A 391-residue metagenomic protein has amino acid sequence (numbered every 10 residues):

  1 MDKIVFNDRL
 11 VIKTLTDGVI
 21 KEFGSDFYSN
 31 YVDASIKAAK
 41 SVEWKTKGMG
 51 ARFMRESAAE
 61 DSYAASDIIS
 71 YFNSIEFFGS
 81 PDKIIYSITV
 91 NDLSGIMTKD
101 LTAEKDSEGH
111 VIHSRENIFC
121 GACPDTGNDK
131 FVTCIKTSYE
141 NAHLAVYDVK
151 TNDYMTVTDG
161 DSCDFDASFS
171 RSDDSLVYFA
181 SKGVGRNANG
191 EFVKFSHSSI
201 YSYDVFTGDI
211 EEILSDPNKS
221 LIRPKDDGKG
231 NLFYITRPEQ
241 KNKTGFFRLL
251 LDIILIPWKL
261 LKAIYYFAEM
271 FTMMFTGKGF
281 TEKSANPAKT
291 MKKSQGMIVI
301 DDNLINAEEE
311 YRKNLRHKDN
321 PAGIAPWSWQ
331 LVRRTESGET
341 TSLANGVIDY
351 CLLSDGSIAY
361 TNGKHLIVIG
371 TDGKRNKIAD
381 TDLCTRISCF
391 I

Functional and structural regions predicted by a protein language model:
M1-I391: Sequence signature of WD/YWTD-type beta-propeller architectures
